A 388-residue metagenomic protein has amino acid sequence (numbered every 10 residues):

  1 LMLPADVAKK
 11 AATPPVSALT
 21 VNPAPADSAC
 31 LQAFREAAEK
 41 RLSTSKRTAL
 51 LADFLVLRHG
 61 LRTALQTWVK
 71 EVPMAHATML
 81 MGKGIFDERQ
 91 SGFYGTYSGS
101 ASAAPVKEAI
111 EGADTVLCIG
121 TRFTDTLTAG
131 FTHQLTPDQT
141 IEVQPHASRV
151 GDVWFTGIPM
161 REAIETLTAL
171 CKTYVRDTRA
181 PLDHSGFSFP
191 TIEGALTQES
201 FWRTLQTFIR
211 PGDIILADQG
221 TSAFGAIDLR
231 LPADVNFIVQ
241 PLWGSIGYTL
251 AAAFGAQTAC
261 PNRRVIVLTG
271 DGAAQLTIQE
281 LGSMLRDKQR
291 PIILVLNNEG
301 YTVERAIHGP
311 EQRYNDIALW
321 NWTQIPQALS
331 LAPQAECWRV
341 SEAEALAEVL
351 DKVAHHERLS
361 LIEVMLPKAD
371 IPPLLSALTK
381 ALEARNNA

Functional and structural regions predicted by a protein language model:
M2-C30, Q139-T178: Terminal amphipathic helices with adjacent charged low-complexity linkers/tails
P4-L31, L127, D351-A388: Glycine/aspartate-rich loop-and-adjacent alpha/beta segment that forms the canonical ThDP
P23-E39, T44, T323, A332-S360 (+1 more regions): Glycine-rich ThDP/TPP pyrophosphate-binding loop and its adjacent helix/strand module within ThDP-dependent enzymes
F34-T48, W68, I110-A113, T204-P211 (+2 more regions): Glycine-rich phosphate/diphosphate-binding loops that line cofactor/substrate pockets in enzymes
A52-V143, L229-R263, Q275-Q279, G309-E311 (+2 more regions): Glycine-rich, anion-gripping cofactor-binding loops and their flanking helix/strand elements in enzyme active sites
R149, T173-P190, I307-V349: Conserved thiamine diphosphate
P181-N262: Active-site diphosphate/adenylate-binding microenvironment
L285-E304: A glycine-rich helix N-cap at a beta->alpha junction
